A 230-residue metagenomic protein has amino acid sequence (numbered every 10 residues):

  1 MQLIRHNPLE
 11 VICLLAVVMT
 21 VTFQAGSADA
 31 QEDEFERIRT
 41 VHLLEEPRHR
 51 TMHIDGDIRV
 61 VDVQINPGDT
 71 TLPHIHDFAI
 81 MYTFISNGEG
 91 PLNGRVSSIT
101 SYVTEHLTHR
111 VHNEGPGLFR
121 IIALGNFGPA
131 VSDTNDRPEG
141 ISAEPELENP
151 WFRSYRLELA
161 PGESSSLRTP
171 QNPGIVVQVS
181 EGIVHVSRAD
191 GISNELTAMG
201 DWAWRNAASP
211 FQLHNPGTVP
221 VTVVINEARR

Functional and structural regions predicted by a protein language model:
Q2-C13: Bacterial N-terminal signal peptides that target proteins for export
V11-F23: Bacterial N-terminal signal peptides
S27-A30: Boundary at the C-terminal end of the N-terminal hydrophobic targeting segment
R59-I75, R153-P170, I183-A189, A207: Conserved short histidine dyad/triad with adjacent acidic residue
D77-P91, Q171-D190: Glycine- and acidic-residue-biased ligand/ion/polar-headgroup-sensing regions
P91-H106, G191-A208: Short acidic-glycine-tyrosine-enriched beta hairpin
V111-G115, Q212-P216: Asparagine-centered strand-capping/turn motif at beta-strand->loop junctions
G117-V131, T218-R230: A short hydrophobic beta-strand segment most commonly corresponding to one strand of the jelly-roll/cupin
